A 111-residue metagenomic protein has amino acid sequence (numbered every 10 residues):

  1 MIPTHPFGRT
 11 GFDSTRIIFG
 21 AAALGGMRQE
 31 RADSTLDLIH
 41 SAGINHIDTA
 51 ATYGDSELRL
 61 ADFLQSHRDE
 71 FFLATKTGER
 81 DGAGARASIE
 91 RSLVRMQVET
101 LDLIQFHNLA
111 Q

Functional and structural regions predicted by a protein language model:
M1-F71: N-terminal binding-site loop/beta-alpha segment at the start of enzyme catalytic domains that lines or forms
F19, T49, T75, L103-F106: Conserved beta-strand positions
A22, T75, R91: Short, flexible active-site loop motifs that bind/organize anionic cofactors or intermediates
M27-E30, S41, R80-Q111: Glycine/proline-rich, positively charged, aromatic-decorated active-site loop/lid region on the catalytic face
S66-T77, A83-G84: N-terminal glycine-rich cofactor-binding segment that shapes the pocket for flavin-like pterin cofactors
